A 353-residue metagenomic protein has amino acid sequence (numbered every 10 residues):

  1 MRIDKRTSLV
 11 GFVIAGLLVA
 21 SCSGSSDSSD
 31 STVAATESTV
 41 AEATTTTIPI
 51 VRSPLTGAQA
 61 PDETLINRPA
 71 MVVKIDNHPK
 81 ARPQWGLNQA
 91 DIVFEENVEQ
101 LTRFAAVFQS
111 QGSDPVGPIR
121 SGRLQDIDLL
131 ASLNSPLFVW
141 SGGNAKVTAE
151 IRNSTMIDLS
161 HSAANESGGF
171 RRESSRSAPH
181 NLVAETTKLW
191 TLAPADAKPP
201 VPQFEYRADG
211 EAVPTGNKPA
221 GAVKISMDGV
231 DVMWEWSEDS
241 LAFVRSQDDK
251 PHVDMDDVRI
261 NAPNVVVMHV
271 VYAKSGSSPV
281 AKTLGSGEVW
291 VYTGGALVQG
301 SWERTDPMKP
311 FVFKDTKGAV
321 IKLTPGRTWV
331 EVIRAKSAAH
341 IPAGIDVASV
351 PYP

Functional and structural regions predicted by a protein language model:
M1-V10: Bacterial N-terminal signal peptides that target proteins for export
L18-S21: C-terminal motif of bacterial Sec signal peptides marking the signal peptidase cleavage site
S23-S26: Bacterial signal peptide processing site
S29: Cys/His-rich zinc-coordinating "finger/knuckle" motifs
E37, A41-A90, F94, E99-P353: A surface/extracellular/periplasmic glyco- and lipid-processing/surface-interacting theme
